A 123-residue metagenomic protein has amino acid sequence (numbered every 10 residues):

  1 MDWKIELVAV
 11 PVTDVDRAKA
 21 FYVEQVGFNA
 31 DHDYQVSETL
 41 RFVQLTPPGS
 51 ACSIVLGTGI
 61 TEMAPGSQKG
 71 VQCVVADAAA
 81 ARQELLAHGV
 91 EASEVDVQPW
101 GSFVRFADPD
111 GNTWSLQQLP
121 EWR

Functional and structural regions predicted by a protein language model:
D2-L7, G66-G70: Short, solvent-exposed beta-strand edge segments and adjacent coil->beta transition regions
D2-W3, V10-C52, A87: Core segments of cupin and vicinal oxygen chelate
V12-D16, P48, A64-P65, G70-T113 (+1 more regions): Vicinal oxygen chelate
D31-D33, G57, D96-Q98: Solvent-exposed beta-strand sheet faces enriched in polar/charged residues
C52-T58: Short, charge-rich, low-complexity interaction segments located in flexible loops at or near secondary-structure
I60-E62: Short, solvent-exposed aromatic-acidic interface loops
